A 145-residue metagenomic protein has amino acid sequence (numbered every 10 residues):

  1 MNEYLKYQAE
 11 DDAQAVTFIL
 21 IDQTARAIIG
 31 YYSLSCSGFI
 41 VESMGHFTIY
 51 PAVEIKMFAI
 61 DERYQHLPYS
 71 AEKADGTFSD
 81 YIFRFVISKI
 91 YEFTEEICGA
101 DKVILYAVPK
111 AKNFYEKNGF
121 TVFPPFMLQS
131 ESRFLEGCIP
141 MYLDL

Functional and structural regions predicted by a protein language model:
M1-A74, Y81, F85-L145: Non-catalytic substrate-recognition and accessory regions of acyl/acetyltransferase enzymes
